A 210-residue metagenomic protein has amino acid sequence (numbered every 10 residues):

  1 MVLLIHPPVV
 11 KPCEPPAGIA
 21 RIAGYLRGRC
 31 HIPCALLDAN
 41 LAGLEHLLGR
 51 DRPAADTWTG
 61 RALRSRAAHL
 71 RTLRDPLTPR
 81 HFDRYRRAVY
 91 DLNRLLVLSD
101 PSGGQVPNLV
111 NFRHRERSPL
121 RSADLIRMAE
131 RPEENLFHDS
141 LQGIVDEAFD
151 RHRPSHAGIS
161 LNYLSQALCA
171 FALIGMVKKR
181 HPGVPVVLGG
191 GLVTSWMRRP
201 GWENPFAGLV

Functional and structural regions predicted by a protein language model:
M1-L3: Extreme N-terminal starter segment of soluble prokaryotic enzymes
P8-R52, S99, V110-V210: Glycine-rich beta-alpha loop elements in corrinoid/cobalamin-binding modules across cobalamin-dependent enzymes
L36-N108: Non-catalytic, alpha-helical, charged scaffold/linker segments that couple or flank catalytic or architectural cores
